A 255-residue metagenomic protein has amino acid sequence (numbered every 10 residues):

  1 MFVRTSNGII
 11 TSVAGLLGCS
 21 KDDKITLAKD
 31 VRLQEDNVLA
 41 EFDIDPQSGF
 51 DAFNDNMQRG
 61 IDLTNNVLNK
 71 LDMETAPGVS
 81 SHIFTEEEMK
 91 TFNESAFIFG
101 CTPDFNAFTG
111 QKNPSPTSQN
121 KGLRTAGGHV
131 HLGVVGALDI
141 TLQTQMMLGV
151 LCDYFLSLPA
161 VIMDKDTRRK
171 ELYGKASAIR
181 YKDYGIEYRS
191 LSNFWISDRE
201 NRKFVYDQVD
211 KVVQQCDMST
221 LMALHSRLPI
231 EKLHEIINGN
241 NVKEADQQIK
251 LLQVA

Functional and structural regions predicted by a protein language model:
M1-A255: Phosphate/nucleotide-binding catalytic core
